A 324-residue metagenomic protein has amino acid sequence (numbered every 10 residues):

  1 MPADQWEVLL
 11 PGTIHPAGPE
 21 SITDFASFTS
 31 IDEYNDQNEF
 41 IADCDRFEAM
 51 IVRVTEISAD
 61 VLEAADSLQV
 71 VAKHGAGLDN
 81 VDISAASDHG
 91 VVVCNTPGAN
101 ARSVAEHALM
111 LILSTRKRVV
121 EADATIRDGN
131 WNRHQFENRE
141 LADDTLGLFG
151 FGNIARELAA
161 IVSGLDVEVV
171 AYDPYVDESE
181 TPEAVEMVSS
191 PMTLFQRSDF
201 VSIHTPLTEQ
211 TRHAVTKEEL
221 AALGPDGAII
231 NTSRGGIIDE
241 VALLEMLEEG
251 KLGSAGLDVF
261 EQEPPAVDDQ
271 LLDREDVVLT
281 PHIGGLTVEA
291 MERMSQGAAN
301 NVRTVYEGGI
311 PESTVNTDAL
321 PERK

Functional and structural regions predicted by a protein language model:
M1-F47, Y306, R323: N-terminal glycine-/charge-rich "phosphate-binding" loop or analogous flexible N-terminal tail
L10, L146-L148: Hydrophobic Val/Ile/Leu positions in short beta-strands of Rossmann-like dinucleotide-binding domains
C44-A49, A65-L68, R197-V201, G224-G227: Short acidic/histidine-rich motifs immediately flanking catalytic phosphotransfer sites in two-component signaling
R46-D123: Phosphate/diphosphate ligand-binding glycine-rich loop within oxidoreductases
A59, P174-Q270: Rossmann-like adenosine-cofactor binding region
H89-V91, P97-T145, E157-A160, T304-V305 (+1 more regions): Phosphate-binding beta-alpha-beta segment of Rossmann-like dinucleotide-binding domains, i.e., the NAD(P)
F151-G152: Glycine-rich Rossmann-fold phosphate-binding loop(s) that bind the pyrophosphate of adenine dinucleotide cofactors
D226-K324: Rossmann-like dinucleotide-binding domain for NAD(H)/NADP(H)
